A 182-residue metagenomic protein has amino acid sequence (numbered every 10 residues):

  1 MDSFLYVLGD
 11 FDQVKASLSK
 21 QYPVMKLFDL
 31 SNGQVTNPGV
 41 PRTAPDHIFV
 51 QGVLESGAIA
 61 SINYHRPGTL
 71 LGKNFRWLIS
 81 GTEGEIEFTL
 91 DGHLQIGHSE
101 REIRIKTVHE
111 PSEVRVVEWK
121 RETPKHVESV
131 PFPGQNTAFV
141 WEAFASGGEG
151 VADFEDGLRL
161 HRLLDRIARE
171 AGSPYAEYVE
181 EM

Functional and structural regions predicted by a protein language model:
M1-L71: Rossmann-like dinucleotide-binding domain that binds NAD(P)(H)
M25-L30, N74-F75, L90-H93, H98-E100: Short aromatic-enriched loop/helix-cap "lid" or pocket-rim segments at secondary-structure transitions that line
L54, G81, T107: Acidic surface patches and DE-rich sequence motifs
N63, T89-L90, H98, L163: Short linear motifs in exposed loops
G68-S80, E155, E181: C-terminal/domain-terminus segments
W77, H93-R121: Short polybasic amphipathic segments
H98, S129-F132, A138-M182: C-terminal helix-rich "cap/oligomerization" subdomain common to oxidoreductases
